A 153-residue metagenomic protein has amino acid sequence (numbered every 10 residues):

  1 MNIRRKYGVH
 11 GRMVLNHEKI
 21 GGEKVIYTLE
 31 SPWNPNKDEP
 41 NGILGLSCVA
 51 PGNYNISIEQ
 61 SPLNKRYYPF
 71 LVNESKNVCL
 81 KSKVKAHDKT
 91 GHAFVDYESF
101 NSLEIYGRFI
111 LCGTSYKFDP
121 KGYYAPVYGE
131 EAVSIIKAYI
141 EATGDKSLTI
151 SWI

Functional and structural regions predicted by a protein language model:
M1-V127, E131-K146, I153: Cell wall/extracellular polymer interaction/catalysis modules
